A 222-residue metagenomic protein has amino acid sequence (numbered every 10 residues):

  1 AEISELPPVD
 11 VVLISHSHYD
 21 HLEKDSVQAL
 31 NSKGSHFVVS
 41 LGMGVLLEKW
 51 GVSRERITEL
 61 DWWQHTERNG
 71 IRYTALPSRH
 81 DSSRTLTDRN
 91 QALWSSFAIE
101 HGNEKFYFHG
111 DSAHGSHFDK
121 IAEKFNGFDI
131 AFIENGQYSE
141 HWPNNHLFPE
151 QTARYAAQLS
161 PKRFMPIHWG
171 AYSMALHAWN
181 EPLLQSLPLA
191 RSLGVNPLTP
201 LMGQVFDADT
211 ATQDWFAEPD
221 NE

Functional and structural regions predicted by a protein language model:
A1-S17, K24-Q28, G42, S83-T87 (+1 more regions): Pre-active-site segment of Zn-dependent metallo-hydrolases
Y19, G110: Glycine- and other small-residue-rich loops at beta-strand/loop junctions that grip anionic moieties
E23-L30, A153, S160-P161: Histidine-anchored nucleotide/phosphate-binding helix
H36-V45, A113-M202: Cap/insert and terminal regions of metallo-dependent hydrolase folds
S40-E104, Q185-V205, D209-A211: Metallo-beta-lactamase
F106-F108: Residue-level marker for buried hydrophobic side chains located in beta-strands that build the well-ordered beta-sheet
T210-E222: A short C-terminal boundary segment appended to hydrolase-like catalytic domains
